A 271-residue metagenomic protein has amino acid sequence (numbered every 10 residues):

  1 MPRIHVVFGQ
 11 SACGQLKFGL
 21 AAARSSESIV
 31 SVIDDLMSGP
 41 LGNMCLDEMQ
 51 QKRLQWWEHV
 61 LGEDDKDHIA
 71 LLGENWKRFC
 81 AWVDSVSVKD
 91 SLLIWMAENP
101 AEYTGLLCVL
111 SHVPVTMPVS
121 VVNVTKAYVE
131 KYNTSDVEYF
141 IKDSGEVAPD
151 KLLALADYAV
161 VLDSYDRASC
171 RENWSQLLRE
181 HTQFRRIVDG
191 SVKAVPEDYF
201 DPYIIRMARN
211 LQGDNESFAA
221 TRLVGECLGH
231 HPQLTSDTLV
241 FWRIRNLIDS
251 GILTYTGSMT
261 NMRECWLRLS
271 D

Functional and structural regions predicted by a protein language model:
M1-H68, E74: A structured, charge-rich N-terminal accessory region that forms the first stable segment of a protein and links
S25-S26, C108-V121: A short alpha->loop->secondary-structure connector
V60-L107: Long, hydrophobic/aromatic-enriched structural stretches that serve as scaffold segments
D136-F218: A conserved mid-domain beta-alpha-beta active-site/ligand-binding segment of alpha/beta enzyme cores
D214-H230: Short acidic, hydrophobic short linear motifs in intrinsically disordered regions
Q233-D249: Short amphipathic alpha-helical interaction segments
I248-M259: A short, conserved structural fragment
S258-D271: Short, cationic-aromatic polyanion-contact patches
